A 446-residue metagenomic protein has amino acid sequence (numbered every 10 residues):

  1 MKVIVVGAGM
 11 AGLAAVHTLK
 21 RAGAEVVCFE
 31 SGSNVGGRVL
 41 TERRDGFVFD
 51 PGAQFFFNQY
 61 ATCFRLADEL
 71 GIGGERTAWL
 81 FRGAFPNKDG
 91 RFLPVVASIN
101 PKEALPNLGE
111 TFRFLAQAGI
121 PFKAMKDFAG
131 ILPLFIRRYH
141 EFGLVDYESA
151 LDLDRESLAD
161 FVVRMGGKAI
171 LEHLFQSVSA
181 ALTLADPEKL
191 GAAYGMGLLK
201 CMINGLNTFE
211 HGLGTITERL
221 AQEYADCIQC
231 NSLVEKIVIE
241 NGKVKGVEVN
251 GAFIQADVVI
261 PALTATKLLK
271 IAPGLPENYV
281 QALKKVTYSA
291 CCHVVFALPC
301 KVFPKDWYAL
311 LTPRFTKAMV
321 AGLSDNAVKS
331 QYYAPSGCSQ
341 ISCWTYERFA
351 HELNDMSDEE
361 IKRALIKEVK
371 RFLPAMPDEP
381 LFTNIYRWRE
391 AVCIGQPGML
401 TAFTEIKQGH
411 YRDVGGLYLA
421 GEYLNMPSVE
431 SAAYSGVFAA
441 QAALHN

Functional and structural regions predicted by a protein language model:
K2-C28, A440, L444: N-terminal Rossmann-like FAD-binding beta1-loop-alpha1 element of flavoenzymes
A11, N34, T266: Conserved Rossmann-like nucleotide-cofactor binding loop
K20-R44: Glycine-rich FAD pyrophosphate-binding loop
A22, L233-I341, R348-N354, E359 (+2 more regions): Mid-domain catalytic core of redox enzymes that form a hydrophobic substrate pocket/lid adjacent to a catalytic redox
V39-Q59, K126, L134-Y147: Glycine-rich active-site loop/strand segments that organize a redox cofactor
F64, D68, G74-E188: Mobile amphipathic helical/loop "lid" adjacent to a hydrophobic cofactor/ligand pocket
V96-A97, L323-N326, S330-N446: Conserved flavin/dinucleotide-binding core of flavoenzymes
Y194-N250: Helical element adjacent to the flavin cofactor pocket in flavoenzyme catalytic cores
